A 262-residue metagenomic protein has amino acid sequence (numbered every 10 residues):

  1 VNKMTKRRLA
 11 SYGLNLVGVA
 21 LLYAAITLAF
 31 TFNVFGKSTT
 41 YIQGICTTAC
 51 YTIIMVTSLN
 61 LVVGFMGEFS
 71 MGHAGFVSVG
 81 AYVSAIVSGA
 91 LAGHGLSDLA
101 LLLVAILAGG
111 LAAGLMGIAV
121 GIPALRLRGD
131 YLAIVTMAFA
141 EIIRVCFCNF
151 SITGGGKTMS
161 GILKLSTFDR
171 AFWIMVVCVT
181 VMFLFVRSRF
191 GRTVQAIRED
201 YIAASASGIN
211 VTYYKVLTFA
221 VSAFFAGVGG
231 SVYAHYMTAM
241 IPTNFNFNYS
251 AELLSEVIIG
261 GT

Functional and structural regions predicted by a protein language model:
N2-T262: Transmembrane alpha-helices and adjacent helix-loop boundaries
